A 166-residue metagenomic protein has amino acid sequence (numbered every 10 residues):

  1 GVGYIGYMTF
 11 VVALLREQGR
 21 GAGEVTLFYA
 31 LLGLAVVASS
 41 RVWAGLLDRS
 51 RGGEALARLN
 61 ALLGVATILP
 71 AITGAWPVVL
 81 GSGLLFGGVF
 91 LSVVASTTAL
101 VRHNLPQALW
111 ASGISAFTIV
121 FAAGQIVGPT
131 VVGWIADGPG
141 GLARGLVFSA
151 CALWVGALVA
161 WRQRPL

Functional and structural regions predicted by a protein language model:
G1-A30, V36-V37: Extracytoplasmic gate region of multi-pass secondary transporters
G33-R41, A122-I126: Residue-level signature of mid-helix packing/kink "hotspots" within the transmembrane helices of 12-pass Major
S39-R51, A136-D137: Helix-to-loop junctions at the C-terminal end of transmembrane segments in multipass secondary transporters
E54-L69: Structural signature of the two symmetry-related core transmembrane helices
S92-L105: Intracellular juxtamembrane helix-capping segments at the cytosolic ends of symmetry-related transmembrane helices
N104-P139: A late C-terminal transmembrane helix in Major Facilitator Superfamily
W134-A152: A membrane-interface helix-boundary motif in multi-pass transporters
V147-L166: Multi-pass alpha-helical transporter architecture, strongest for 12-TM Major Facilitator/SLC carriers used
